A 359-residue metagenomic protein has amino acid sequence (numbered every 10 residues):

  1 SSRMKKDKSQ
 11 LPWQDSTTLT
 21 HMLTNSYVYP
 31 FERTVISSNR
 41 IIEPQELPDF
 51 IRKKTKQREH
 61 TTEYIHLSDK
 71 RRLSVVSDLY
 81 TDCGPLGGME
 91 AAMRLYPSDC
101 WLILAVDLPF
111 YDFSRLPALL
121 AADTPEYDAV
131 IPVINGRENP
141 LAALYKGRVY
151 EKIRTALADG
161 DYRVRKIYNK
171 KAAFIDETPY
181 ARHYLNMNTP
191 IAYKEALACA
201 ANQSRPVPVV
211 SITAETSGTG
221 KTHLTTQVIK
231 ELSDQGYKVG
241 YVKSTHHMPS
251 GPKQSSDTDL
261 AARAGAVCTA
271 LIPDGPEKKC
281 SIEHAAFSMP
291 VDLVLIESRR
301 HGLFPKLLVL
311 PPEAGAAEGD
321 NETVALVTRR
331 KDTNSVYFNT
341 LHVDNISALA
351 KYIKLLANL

Functional and structural regions predicted by a protein language model:
S1-N139, L144-R148, R154-D161, N169-H183 (+1 more regions): Nucleotide and nucleotide-moiety/phosphate-recognizing core
F31, S98, P125-A129, V207 (+3 more regions): Short, high-confidence coil segments that cap the C-terminus of an alpha-helix and link into the following beta-strand
I41-F50, P249-P252, A314-E318, K331-V336: Short, charged/polar "capping" segments at the starts of alpha-helices and the immediately preceding loops
Y162-P206: Conserved alpha/beta core of the MobA/IspD/sugar-nucleotide pyrophosphorylase nucleotidyltransferase superfamily
Q203-H247, L355: Walker A (P-loop) phosphate-binding motif
T226-K278: N-terminal phosphate/diphosphate-binding loop that engages ATP/GTP or pyrophosphate donors across diverse enzyme folds
E277-G302: Phosphate-binding/switch loop-helix module in NTP-utilizing enzymes
I296-L359: Phosphate/Mg2+-binding loops and adjacent switch elements in nucleotide/diphosphate-handling enzyme cores
